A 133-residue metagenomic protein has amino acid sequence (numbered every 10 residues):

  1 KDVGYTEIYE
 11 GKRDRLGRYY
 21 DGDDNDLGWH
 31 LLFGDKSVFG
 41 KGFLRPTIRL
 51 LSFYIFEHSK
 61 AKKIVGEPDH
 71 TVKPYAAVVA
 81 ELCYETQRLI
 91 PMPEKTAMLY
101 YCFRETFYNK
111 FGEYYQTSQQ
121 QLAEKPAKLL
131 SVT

Functional and structural regions predicted by a protein language model:
D2-Y5: Glycine-rich acetyl-CoA-binding "A-motif" of GNAT/NAT acetyltransferases
I8-F39, F43: Conserved acyl-donor/pantetheine-binding loop and adjacent beta-alpha core of acyl/acetyltransferases and related
E10, E67, E85-M98: Conserved catalytic-core motifs of GNAT/GCN5-like acyltransferases
N25-D26, M92-T133: C-terminal "cap" of GNAT-fold acetyltransferases
G40-I55, A77, E81: Conserved acetyl-CoA-binding loop-helix of GNAT-fold acetyltransferases
E57-P68: Conserved GNAT acetyl-CoA-binding A-motif
H70-R88: Conserved active-site alpha-helix within GNAT-family acetyltransferase domains
